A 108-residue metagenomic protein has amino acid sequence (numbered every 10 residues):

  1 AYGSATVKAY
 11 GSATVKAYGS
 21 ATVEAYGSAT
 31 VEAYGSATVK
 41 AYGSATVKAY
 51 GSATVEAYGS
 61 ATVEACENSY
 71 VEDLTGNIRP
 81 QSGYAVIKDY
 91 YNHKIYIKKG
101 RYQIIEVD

Functional and structural regions predicted by a protein language model:
A1-A65: Thr-biased low-complexity repeat/linker tracts and other Thr-enriched repetitive architectures
T54, A61-D108: Intrinsically disordered, low-complexity terminal regions
